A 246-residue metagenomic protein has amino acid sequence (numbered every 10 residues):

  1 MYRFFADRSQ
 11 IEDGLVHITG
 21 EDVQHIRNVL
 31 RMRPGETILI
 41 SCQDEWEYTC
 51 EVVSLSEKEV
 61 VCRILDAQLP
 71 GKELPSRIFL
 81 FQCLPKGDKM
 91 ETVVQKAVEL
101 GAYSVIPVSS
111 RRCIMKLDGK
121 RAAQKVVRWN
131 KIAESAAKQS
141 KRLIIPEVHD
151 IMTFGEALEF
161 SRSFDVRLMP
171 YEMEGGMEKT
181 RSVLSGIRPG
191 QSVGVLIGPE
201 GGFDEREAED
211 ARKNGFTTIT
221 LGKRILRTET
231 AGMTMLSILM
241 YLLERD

Functional and structural regions predicted by a protein language model:
M1-L69: N-terminal positively charged helical leader segments and presequences
V16-I18, P75-F79, Q191-G194, K213-L221: Glycine/charged-rich beta-loop-alpha catalytic/anionic-binding loops adjacent to active sites
I38, R63, L69-F81, L184-Q191: Mobile, glycine- and charge-enriched loop segments and immediately flanking short secondary-structure elements within
L65, G71-M169: RNA substrate-binding interface of SAM-dependent RNA methyltransferases
F164-G202, R206-E207, F216-T220: Active-site/ligand-binding-proximal alpha/beta "capping" segment
E205-D246: Structured adenosyl-cofactor binding patch, chiefly the S-adenosyl-L-methionine
